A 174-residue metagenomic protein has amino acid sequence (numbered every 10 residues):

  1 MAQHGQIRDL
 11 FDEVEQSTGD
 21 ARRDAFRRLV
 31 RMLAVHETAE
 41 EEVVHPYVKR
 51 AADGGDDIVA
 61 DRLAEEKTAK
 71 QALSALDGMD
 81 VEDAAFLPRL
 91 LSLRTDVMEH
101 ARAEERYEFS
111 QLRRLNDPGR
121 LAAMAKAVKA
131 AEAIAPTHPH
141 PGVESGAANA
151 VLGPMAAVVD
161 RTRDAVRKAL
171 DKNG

Functional and structural regions predicted by a protein language model:
M1-G174: Small-residue-biased structural context
